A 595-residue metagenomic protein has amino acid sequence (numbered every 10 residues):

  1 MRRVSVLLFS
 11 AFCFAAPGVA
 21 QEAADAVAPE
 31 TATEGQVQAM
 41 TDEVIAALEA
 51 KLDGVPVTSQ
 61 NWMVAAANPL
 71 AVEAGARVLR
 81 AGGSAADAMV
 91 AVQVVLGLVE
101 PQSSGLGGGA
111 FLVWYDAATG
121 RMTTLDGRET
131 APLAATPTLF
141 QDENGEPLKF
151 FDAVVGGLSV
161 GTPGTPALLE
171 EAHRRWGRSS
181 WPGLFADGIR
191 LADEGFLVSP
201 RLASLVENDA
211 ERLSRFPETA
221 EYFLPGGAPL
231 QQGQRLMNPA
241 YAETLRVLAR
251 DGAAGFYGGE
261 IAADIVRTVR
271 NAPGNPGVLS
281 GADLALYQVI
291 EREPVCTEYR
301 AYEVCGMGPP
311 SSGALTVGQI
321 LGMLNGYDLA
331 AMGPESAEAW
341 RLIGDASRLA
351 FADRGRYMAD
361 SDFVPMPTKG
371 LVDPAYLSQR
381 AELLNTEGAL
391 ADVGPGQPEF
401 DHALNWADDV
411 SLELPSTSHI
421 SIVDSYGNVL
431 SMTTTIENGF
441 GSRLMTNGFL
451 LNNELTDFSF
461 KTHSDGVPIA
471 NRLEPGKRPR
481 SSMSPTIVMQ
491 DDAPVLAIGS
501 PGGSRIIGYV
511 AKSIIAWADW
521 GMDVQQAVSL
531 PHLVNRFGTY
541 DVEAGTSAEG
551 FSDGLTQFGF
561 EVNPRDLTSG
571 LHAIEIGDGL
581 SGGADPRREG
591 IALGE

Functional and structural regions predicted by a protein language model:
V6-A15: Bacterial N-terminal signal peptides
A16-A20: Sec/Tat signal peptide C-region and signal peptidase I cleavage site
E22-E73, R77, A85-D251, F256-G258 (+5 more regions): Noncatalytic scaffold domains of N-terminal-nucleophile
L98-G105, G109-T124, N275-S280, N428-L496 (+2 more regions): Active-site rim segments in enzyme catalytic domains, especially the processed small/beta chain of N-terminal
S104, G109-D116, S418-I422, P485-I487 (+2 more regions): Short beta-strand scaffold segments in enzyme catalytic cores
E291, L414-T417, S481-M483: Short, small/polar residue-rich loop motifs at catalytic or cofactor-binding pockets
G326-T435, D585: Internal maturation/activation junctions in enzymes
G476-R478, V510, D519-D566: Extended C-terminal subregions enriched in glycine
